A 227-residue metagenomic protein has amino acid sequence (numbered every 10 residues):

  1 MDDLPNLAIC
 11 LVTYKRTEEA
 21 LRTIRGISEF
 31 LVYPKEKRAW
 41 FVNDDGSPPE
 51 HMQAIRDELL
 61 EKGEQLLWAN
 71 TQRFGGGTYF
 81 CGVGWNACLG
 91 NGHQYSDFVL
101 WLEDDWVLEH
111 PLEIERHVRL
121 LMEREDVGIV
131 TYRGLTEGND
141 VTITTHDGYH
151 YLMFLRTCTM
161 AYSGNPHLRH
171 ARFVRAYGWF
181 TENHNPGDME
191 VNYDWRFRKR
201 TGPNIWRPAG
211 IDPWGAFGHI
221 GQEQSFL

Functional and structural regions predicted by a protein language model:
M1-R25: N-proximal low-complexity "stem/linker" segments adjacent to membrane-targeting elements
R25-K37: Short, acidic, metal-binding catalytic loop of nucleotide-sugar glycosyltransferases
V42-Q53: A conserved acidic beta->alpha catalytic loop
V83-F98: Active-site nucleotide-sugar/metal-binding loop of Leloir-type enzymes
S96-V107: Short beta-strand-to-loop acidic/aromatic patch adjacent to the donor-nucleotide binding site
P111-Y132: Conserved donor-nucleotide/metal-binding helix-loop-beta segment in metal-dependent transferases, i.e., the alpha-helix
G128-I143: Short beta-strand-to-loop element that shapes/binds the nucleotide-sugar donor at the catalytic cleft/hinge
Y162, P166-R172, A176-L227: C-terminal catalytic/acceptor-binding lobe
